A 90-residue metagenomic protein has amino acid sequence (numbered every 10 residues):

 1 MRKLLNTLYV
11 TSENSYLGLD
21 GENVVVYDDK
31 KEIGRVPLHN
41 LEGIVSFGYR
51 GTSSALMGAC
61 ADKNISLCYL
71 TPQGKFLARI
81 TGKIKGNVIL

Functional and structural regions predicted by a protein language model:
M1-L90: N-terminal intrinsically disordered, cationic/polar leader segments that include organellar targeting peptides
